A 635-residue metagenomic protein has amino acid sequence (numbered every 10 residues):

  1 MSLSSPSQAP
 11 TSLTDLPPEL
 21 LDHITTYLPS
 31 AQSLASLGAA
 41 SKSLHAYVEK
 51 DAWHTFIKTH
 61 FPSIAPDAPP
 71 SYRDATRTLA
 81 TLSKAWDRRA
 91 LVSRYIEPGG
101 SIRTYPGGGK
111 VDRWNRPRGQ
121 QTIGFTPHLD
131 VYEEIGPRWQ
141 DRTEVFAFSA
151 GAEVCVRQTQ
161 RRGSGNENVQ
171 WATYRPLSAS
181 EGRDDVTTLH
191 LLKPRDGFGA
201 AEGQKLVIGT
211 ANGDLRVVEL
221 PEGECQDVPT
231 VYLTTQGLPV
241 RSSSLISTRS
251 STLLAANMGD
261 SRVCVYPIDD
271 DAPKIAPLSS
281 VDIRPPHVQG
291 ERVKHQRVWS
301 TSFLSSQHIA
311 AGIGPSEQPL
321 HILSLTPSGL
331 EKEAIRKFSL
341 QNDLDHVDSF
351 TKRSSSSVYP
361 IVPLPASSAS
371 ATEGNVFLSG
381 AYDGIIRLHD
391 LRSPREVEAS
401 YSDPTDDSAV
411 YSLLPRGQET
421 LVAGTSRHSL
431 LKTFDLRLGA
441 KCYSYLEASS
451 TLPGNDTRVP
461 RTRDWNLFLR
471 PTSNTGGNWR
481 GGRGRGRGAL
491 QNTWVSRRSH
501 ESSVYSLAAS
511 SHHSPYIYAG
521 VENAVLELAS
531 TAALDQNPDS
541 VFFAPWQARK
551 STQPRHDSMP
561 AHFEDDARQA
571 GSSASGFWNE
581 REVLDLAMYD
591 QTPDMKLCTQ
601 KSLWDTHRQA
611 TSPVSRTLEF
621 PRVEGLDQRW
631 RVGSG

Functional and structural regions predicted by a protein language model:
S2-Q121, D141: Skp1-binding F-box subdomain of Cullin-RING ligase substrate receptors
P6, T81-V131, E167-A179, D227-Y232 (+2 more regions): A short helix->beta-strand "capping" segment at the edge of beta-propeller domains
T11, A31, V131-E134, R142 (+12 more regions): Eukaryotic intrinsically disordered and solvent-exposed regulatory patches
H23-T26, S30, A39-K42, A46 (+14 more regions): Ordered, helix-dominated protein-protein interaction surfaces in large eukaryotic regulatory proteins
V111, P117-C155, R183-E202: Beta-strand-rich domains and repeat architectures in extracellular enzymes and scaffolds, especially beta-propellers
A150-T159, S164-Y401: Fungal eukaryote-biased detector of long internal structured cores
G314, D348-G481, G488-V504, A509-S511 (+1 more regions): WD40 beta-propeller repeat blades
K441-G635: Terminal intrinsically disordered, low-complexity extensions flanking WD-repeat/beta-propeller proteins
